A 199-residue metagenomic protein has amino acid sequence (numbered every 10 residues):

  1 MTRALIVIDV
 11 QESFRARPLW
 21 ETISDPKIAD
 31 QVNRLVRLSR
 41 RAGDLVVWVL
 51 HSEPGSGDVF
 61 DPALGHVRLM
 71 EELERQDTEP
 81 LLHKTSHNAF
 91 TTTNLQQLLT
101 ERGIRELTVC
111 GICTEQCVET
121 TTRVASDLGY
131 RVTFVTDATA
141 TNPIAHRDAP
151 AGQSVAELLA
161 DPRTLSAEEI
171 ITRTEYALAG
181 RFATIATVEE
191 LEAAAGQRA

Functional and structural regions predicted by a protein language model:
T2-A4, D30-R41, V59-A199: Active-site-adjacent betaalpha module
L5, E12: Alpha-helical bundle segments that constitute or directly flank the non-heme di-iron/ferroxidase center
V7-I8, D44-H51, V135: Short beta-strand segments at enzyme active-site cores
S13-R17: Short acidic, Gly/Ser-rich segments with clustered Asp/Glu that frequently serve as metal-coordination loops in enzyme
L19-W48: A short alpha/beta connector and helix-capping loop motif
W48, E53, A63-G65: Transmembrane alpha-helical insertion/packing segments
G55-G57: Glycine-rich, proline-tolerant flexible connector loops at the mouths of alpha/beta enzymes
